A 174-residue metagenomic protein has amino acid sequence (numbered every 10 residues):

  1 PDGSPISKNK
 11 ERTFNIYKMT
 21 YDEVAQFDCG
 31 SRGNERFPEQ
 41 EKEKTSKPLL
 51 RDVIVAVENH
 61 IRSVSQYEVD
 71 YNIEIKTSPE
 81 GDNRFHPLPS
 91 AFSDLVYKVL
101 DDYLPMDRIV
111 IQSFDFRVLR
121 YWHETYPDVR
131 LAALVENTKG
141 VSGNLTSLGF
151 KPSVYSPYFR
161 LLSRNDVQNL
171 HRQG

Functional and structural regions predicted by a protein language model:
P1-R130, E136, F150-K151, P157 (+1 more regions): Metal-dependent phosphodiesterase/phospholipase catalytic core, i.e., the His/Asp/Glu-rich active-site region
V141-G174: Glycoside hydrolase catalytic-domain groove-lining segments
